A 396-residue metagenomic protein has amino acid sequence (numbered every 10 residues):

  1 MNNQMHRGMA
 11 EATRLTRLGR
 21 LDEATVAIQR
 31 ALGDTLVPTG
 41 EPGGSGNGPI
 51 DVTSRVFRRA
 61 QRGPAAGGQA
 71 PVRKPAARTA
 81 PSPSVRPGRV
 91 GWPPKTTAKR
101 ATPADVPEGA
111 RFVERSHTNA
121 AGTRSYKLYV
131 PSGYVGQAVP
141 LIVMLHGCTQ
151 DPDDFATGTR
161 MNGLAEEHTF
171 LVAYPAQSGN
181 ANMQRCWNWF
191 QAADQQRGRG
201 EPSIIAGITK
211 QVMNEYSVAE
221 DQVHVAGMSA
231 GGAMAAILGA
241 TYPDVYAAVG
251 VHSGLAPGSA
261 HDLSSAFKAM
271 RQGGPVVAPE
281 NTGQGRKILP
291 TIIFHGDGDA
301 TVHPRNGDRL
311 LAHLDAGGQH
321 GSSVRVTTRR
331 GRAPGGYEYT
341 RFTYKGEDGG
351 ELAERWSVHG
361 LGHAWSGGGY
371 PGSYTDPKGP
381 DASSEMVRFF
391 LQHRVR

Functional and structural regions predicted by a protein language model:
N2-L141, D153-D154, T159, E220 (+8 more regions): A domain-start/cap signature at the N-terminus of enzymes
M5, N119, T123-R124, Q137-H224 (+6 more regions): Serine-hydrolase catalytic machinery in alpha/beta-hydrolase-like enzymes
V172-Y174, R341, R355-S357: Conserved beta-strand scaffold positions in the cores of enzyme catalytic domains, especially in NTP/NDP-utilizing
R199-A206, R305-A312, P380-S384: A structural signal for well-ordered alpha-helical segments within the folded catalytic domains of diverse enzymes
P279-I292, H303: A structural motif
I293-H295, D299: Short beta-strand/loop motif that positions the catalytic acidic residue of the alpha/beta-hydrolase fold
T301-N306, S366: Conserved alpha/beta-hydrolase "acid-adjacent" motif
W356-L361, G368: Short glycine-rich catalytic loops that host catalytic nucleophiles or stabilize transition states across multiple
